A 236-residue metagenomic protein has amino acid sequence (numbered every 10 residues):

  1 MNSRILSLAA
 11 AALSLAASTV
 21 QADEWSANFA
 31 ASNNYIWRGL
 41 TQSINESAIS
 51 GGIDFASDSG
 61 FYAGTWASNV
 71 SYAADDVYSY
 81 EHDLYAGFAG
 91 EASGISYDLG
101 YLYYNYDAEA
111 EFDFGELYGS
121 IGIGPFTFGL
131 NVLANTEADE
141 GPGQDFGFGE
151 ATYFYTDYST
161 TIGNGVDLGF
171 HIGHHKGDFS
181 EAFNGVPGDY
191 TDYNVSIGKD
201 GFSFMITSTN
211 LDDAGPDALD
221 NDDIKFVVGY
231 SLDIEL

Functional and structural regions predicted by a protein language model:
N2-L8, L13-L236: Outer-membrane beta-barrel proteins
